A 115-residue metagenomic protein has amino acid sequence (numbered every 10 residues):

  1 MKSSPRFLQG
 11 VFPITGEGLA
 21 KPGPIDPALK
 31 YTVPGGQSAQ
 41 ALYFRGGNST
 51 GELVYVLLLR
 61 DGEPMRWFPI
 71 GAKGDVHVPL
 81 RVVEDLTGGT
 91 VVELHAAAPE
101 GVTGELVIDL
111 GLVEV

Functional and structural regions predicted by a protein language model:
M1-V115: Beta-strand-centric surfaces of beta-sandwich/beta-rich domains
